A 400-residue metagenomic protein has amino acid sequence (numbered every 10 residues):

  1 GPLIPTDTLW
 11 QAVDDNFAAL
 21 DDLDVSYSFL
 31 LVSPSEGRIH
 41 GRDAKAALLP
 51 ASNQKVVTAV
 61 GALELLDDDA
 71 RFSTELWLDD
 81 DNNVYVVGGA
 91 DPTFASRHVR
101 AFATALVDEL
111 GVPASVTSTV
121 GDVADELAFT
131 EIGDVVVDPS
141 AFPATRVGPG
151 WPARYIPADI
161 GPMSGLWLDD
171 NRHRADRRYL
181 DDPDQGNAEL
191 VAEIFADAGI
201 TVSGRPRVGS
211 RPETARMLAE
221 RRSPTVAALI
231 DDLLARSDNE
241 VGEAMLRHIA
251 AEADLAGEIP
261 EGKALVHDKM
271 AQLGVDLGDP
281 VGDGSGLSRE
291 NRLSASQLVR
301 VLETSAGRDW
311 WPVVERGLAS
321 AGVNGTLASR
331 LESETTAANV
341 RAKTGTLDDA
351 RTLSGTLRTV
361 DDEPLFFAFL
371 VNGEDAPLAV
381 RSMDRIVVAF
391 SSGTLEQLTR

Functional and structural regions predicted by a protein language model:
G1-A47, D68, A105-F129: Beta-lactamase-like hydrolase cores
V32-Y85, A90-F94: Post-signal peptide N-terminal segment of secreted/secretory-pathway proteins
E36, P50-D68, V135, L166 (+3 more regions): Active-site SXXK
H40-G41, A250-R400: Small-residue-rich helix-loop
E64-D81, G199-V208, W311-E315: Short, well-structured active-site flanking segments
D81-A105, I160-S164, D169-R172, R216-L246: Conserved catalytic neighborhood of penicillin-recognizing serine enzymes
G89-R174, R178, G186: Polar, glycine-rich mid-to-C-terminal structural blocks that act as macromolecule-binding/assembly scaffolds
D122, R172-V313: A small/polar active-site loop signature that marks catalytic segments
